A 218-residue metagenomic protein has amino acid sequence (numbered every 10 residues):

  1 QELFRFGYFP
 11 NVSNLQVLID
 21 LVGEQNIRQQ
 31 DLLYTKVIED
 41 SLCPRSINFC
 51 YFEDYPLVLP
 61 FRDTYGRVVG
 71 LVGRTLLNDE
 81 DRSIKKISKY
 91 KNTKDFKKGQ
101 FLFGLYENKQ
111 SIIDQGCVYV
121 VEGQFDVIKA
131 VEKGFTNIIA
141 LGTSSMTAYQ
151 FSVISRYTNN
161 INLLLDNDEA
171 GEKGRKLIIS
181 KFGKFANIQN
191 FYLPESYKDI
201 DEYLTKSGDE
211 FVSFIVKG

Functional and structural regions predicted by a protein language model:
Q1-V12: Conserved alpha/beta enzyme-core scaffolds, especially Rossmann-like or related mixed alpha/beta domains that build
V12-Y157, G174-R175: Phosphate-handling DNA/RNA-contact segment within nucleic-acid enzymes
G66, L163, I200: A residue-level signal for conserved active-site and pocket-lining positions in enzyme catalytic cores
V120, T158-A170, Y192: Acidic beta-strand-to-loop metal/phosphate-binding motif
N137, N160, N187: Residues at the starts of beta-strands that form the adenosine-phosphate
L141-M146, D166-E169, L193-E195: Short, acidic/turn-prone active-site loops that include or flank metal/cofactor- and phosphate-binding residues
L177-F185: Conserved acidic, small-residue-rich alpha-beta core segments centered on
N190-G218: C-terminal or mid-to-C-terminal helical accessory/interaction module adjacent to the motor/catalytic core
